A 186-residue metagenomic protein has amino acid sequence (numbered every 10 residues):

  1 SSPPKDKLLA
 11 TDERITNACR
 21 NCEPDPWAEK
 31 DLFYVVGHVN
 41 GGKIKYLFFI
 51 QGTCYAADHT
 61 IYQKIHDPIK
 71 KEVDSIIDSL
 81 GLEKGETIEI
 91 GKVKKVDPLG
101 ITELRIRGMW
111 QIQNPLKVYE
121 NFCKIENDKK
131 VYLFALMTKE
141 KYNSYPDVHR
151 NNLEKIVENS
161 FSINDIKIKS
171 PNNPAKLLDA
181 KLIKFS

Functional and structural regions predicted by a protein language model:
S2-S186: Nucleic-acid endonuclease domains
